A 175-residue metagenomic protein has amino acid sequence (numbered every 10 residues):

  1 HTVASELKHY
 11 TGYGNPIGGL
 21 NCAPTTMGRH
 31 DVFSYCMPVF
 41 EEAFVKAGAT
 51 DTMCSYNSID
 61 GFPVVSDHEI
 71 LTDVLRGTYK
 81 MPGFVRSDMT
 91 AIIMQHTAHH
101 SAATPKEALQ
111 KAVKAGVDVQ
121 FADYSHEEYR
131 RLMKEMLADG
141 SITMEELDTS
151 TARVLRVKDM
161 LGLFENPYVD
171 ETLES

Functional and structural regions predicted by a protein language model:
H1-S175: Glycoside hydrolase catalytic-domain context in secreted enzymes
